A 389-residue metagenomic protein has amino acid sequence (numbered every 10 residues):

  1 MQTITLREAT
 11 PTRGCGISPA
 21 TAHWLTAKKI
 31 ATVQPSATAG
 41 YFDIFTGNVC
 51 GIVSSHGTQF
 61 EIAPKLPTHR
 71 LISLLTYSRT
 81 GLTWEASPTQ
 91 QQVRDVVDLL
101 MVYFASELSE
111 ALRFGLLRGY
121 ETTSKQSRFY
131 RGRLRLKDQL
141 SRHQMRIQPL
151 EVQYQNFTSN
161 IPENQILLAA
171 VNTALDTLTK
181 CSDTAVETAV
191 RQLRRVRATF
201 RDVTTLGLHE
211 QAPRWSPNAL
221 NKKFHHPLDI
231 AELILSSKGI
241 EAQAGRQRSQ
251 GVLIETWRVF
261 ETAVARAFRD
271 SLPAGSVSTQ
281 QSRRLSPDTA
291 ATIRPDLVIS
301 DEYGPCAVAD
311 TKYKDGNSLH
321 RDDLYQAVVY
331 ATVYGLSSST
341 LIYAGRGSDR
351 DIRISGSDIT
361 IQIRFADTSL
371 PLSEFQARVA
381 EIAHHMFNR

Functional and structural regions predicted by a protein language model:
M1-A244, Q250: Residue(s) in the substrate-gating loop at a strand-loop-helix junction that position the organic substrate next
M1-L25, I240, A244-R389: Catalytic core segments in nucleotide and nucleic-acid processing enzymes
